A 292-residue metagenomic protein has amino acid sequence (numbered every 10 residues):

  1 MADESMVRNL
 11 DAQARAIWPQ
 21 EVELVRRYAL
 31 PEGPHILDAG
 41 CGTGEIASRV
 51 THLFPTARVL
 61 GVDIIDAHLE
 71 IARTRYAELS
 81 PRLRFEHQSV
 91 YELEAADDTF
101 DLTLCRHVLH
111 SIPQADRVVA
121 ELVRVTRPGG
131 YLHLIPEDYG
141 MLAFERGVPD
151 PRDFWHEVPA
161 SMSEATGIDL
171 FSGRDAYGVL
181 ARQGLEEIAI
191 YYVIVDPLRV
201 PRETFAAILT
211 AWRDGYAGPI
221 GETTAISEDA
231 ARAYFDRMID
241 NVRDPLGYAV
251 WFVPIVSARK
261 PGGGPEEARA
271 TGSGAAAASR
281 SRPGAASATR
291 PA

Functional and structural regions predicted by a protein language model:
E4-M6, I17, I188-Y248: C-terminal helical/coil "lid" or tail adjacent to the Rossmann-like core of SAM-dependent
R15-E32, R49: Conserved alpha-helix/loop element of class I SAM-dependent methyltransferases that forms part of the SAM/SAH-binding
L37, T43-E92: Class I SAM-dependent methyltransferase SAM/SAH-binding core
L93-L102: A short acidic, Gly/Pro-enriched loop at the edge of an enzyme's catalytic core that lines a small-molecule cofactor
D101-Q114: A short SAM/SAH-binding and catalytic strip from SAM-dependent methyltransferases
D116-P128: A short glycine-rich, Lys/Arg-flanked "PGG" loop and its adjoining helix->strand segment in the class I
H133-R202: Conserved catalytic/acceptor-binding region of the Class I
Q183-E186, V253-E267: Core SAM-dependent methyltransferase catalytic element
